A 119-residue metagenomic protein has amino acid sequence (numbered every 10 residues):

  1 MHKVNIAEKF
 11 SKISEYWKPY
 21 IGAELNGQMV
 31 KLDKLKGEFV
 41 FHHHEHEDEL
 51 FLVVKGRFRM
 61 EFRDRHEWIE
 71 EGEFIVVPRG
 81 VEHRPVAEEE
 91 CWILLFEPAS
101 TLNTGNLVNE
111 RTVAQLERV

Functional and structural regions predicted by a protein language model:
M1-K31, V108-V119: A short, N-terminal "cap"/entry segment at the start of jelly-roll beta-barrel domains of the cupin/DSBH fold
I21, D33, V40-E45, E61-F62 (+1 more regions): Short histidine-centered beta-strand/loop micro-motifs that create catalytic or ligand/metal-coordination sites
N26, V54-K55, E70-E71, E89: A cytosolic small-molecule/anion-sensing beta-strand core signal
G27-M29, K36-E38, K55-R59, H66 (+1 more regions): Short, charged/polar surface micro-motifs in flexible loops or helix N-caps
V30, D48, C91: Change "...and in nucleic-acid phosphodiester-cleaving endonucleases..." to "...and in nucleic-acid processing enzymes
K34-L35, H44-E61, F96: Short, conserved beta-strand element in jelly-roll/cupin
R63-R79: Short acidic-glycine-tyrosine-enriched beta hairpin
R79-V108: Ligand-binding loop in jelly-roll beta-barrel domains
